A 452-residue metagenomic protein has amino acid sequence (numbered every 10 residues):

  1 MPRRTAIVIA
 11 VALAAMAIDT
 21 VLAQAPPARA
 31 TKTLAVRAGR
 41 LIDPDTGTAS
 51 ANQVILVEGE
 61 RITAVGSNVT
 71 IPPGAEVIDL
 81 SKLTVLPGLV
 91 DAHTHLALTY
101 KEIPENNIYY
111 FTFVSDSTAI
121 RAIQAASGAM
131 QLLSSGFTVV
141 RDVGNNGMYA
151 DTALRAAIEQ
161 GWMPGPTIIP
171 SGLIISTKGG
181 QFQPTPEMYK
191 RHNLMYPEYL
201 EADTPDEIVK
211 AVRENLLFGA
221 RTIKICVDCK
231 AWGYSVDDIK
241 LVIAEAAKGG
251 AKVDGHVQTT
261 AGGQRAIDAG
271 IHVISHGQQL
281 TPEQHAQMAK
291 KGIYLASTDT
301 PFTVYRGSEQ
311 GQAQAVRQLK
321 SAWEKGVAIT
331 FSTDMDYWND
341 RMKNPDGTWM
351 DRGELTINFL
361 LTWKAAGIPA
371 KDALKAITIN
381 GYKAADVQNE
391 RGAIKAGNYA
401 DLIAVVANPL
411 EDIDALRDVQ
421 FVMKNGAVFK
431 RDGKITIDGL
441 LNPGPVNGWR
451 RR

Functional and structural regions predicted by a protein language model:
T5, A10, D19-Q53, E58 (+4 more regions): Active-site microenvironment of metallo-dependent hydrolases
L83-A156, Q160-W162, A266-A269: Metal-associated gating/positioning segment near the N- to mid-region
A97-I120, K178-P197, A289-Q312, G326 (+3 more regions): Active-site gating loops and adjacent loop-to-helix segments of metal-dependent hydrolytic enzymes
R121-A129, E201-N215, Q258-G262: Short, acidic/polar
Q124-D151, G165-L173, F218-K230, K252 (+4 more regions): Divalent metal-dependent hydrolysis catalytic cores, especially in the metallo-beta-lactamase
A156-I174, G233-G255, G292, A296-S297: Alpha-helix-loop-beta-strand connector modules within alpha/beta enzyme cores
T185-K240: Active-site gating/metal-coordination segments in enzymes
K248, V316-N408: His/Asp/Glu-enriched, well-ordered alpha-helical/loop segment that forms or immediately abuts the divalent-metal
